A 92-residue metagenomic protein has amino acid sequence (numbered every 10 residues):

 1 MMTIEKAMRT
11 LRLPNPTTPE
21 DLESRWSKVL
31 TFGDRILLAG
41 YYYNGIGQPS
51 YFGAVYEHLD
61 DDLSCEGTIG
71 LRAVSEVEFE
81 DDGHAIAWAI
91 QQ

Functional and structural regions predicted by a protein language model:
M1-R35: Negatively charged, low-complexity tracts enriched in Asp/Glu with abundant Ser/Thr
A7, A39-G40, G53-A54, G67-G70 (+1 more regions): Small side chains
T18, D60-D62, H84: Generic "edge-of-domain/loop-turn" microfeature
L22-H58: Amphipathic, interaction-prone secondary-structure segments
E66-D82: A short, exposed loop/beta-hairpin motif centered on an aromatic-Gly-Thr core
